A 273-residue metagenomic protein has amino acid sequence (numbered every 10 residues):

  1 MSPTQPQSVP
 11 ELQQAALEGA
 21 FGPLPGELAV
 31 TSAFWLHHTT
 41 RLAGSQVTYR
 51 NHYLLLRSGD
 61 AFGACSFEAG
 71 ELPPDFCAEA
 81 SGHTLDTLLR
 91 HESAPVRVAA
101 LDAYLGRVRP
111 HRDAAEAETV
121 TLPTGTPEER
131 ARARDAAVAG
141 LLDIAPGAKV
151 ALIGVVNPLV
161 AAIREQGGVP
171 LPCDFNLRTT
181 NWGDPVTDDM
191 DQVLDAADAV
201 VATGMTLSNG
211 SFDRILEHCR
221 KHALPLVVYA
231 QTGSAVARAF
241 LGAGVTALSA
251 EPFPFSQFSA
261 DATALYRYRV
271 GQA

Functional and structural regions predicted by a protein language model:
M1-N157, T263: Electropositive, gly/pro-rich neighborhoods at or near active sites that engage anionic ligands
A151, A199-T203, V227: Structural motif
A162-I163, S211-H218, A239: A short acidic, amphipathic alpha-helical/loop segment
G167-G168, K221-P225: A short helix->loop->beta-strand "cap" motif at the edges of active sites that frequently abuts
G167-T180: NAD(P)-binding Rossmann-fold cofactor-contacting core
D184-D195: Short acidic low-complexity segments
L194-D195, E217-A223: Short, conserved loop/helix-junction motifs that constitute active-site signature segments in enzyme catalytic cores
P225-A273: C-terminal functional extensions of proteins
